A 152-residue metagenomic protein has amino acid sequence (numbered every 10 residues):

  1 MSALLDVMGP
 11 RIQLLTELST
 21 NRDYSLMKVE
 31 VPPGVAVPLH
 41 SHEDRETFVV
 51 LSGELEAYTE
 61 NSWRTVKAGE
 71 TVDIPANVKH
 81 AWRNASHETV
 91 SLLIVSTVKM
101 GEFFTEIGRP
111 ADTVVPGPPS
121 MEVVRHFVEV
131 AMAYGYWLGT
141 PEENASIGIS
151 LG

Functional and structural regions predicted by a protein language model:
M1-D23, T113-G152: A short, N-terminal "cap"/entry segment at the start of jelly-roll beta-barrel domains of the cupin/DSBH fold
S2-L39, D44, V95, F103: A short glycine-rich, His/Asp/Glu-containing loop-to-beta-strand
T20, E56, A76-E102: Ligand-binding loop in jelly-roll beta-barrel domains
P33-V35, E43-D44, S62, V78-K79 (+2 more regions): A generic "binding-loop/recognition-motif" signal
R45-L55, E60: Glycine- and acidic-residue-biased ligand/ion/polar-headgroup-sensing regions
T47, N61-K79: Short acidic-glycine-tyrosine-enriched beta hairpin
L93-P118: A hydrophobic/aromatic-rich effector-binding and dimerization subdomain of bacterial HTH-type transcriptional regulators
